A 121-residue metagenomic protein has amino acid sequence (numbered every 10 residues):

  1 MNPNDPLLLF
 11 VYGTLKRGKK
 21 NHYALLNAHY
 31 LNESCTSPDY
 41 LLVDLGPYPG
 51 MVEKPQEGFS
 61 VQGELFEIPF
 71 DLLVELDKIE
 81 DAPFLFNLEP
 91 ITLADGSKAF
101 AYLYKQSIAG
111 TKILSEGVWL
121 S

Functional and structural regions predicted by a protein language model:
M1-S121: Glycine-aromatic micro-motifs
